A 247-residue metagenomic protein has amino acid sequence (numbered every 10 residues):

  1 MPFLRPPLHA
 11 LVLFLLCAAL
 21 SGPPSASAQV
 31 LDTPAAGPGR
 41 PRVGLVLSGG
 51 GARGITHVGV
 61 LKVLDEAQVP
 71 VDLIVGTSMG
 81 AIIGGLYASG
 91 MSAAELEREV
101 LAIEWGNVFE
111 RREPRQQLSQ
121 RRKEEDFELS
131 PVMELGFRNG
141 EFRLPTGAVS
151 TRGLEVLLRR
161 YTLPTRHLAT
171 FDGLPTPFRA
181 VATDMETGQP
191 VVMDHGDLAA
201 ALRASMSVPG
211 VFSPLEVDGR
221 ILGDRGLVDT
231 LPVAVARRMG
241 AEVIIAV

Functional and structural regions predicted by a protein language model:
M1-P6: N-terminal secretory signal peptides that target proteins for export/translocation
H9-G22: Bacterial N-terminal signal peptides
P24-T77, G85-V247: Patatin-like phospholipase
